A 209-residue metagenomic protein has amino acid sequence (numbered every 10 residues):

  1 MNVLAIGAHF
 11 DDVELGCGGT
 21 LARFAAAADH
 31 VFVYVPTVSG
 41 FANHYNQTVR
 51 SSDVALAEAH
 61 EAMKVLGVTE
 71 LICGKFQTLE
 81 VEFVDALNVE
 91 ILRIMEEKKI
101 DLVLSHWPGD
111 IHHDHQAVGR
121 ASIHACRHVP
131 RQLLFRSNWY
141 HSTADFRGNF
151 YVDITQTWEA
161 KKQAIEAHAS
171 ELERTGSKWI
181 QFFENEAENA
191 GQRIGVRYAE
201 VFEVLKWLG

Functional and structural regions predicted by a protein language model:
M1-I6, N46, E70, Q77 (+1 more regions): Metal-dependent de-N-acetylase/amidase catalytic core
M1-K99, R127: Active-site rim/loop-helix segments in enzyme catalytic domains that contact anionic ligands
